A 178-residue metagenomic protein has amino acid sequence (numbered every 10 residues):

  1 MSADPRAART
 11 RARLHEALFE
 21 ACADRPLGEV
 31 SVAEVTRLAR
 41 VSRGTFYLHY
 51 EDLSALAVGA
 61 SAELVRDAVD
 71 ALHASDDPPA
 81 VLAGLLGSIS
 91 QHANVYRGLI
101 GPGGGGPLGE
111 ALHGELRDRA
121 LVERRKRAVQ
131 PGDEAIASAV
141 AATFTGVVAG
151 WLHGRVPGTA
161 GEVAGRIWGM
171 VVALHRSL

Functional and structural regions predicted by a protein language model:
M1-A3, R43, H73-S90, N94 (+1 more regions): Primarily secretory-pathway and cell-envelope proteins
M1-A8, R127, S177-L178: N-terminal intrinsically disordered/low-complexity leader segments
A8-F19, A23, G28-V32, R37-R40 (+3 more regions): An amphipathic alpha-helix adjacent to DNA-recognition modules
L18, A60, L64, A68 (+3 more regions): Hydrophobic recognition helices of helix-based DNA-binding modules
V30-S31, R97-L99, L108, A160: Short, hydrophobic secondary-structure boundary micro-motifs
A71-S75, L99, R124, W151-R155: Secondary-structure edge/capping motif, primarily at the C-terminal ends of alpha-helices and the immediately following
A83-G84, G103-G146, G161, G165 (+1 more regions): Amphipathic alpha-helical packing segments from all-alpha helical-bundle domains
